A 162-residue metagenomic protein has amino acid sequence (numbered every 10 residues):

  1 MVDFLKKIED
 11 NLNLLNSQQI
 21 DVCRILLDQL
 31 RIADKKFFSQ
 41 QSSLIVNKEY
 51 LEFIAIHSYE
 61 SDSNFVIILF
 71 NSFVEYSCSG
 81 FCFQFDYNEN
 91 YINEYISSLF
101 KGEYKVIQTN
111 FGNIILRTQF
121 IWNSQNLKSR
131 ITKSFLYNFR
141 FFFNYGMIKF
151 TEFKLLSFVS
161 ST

Functional and structural regions predicted by a protein language model:
M1-D10, L14, S97-T162: Acidic, proline/glycine-rich low-complexity IDRs
D3, L14-D21, I25, F83 (+1 more regions): Alpha-helix boundary/N-cap detector
L5, E9, R24-L27, R31 (+2 more regions): Residue-level detector of alpha-helical secondary structure
N13-Q19, I45-K48, I68, F139: Intrinsic low-complexity, intrinsically disordered segments enriched in polar/basic residues
C23-G80: N-terminal interaction modules that seed assembly of large macromolecular complexes
S42, F83, I92, Q108 (+1 more regions): Generic preference for flexible, low-structure residues
A55-E94, R130-T162: Intrinsically disordered, low-complexity regulatory segments enriched in Ser/Thr/Pro and charged residues
